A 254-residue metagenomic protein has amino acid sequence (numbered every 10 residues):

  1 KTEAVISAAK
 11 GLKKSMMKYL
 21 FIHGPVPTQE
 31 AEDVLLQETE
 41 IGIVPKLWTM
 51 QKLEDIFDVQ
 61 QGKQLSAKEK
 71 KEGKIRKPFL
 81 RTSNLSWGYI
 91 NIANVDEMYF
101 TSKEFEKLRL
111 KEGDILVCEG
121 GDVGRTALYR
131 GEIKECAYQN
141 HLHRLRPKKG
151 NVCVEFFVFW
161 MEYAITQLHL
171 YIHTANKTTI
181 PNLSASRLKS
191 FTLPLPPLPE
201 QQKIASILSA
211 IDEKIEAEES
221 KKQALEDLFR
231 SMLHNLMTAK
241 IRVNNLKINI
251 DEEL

Functional and structural regions predicted by a protein language model:
K1-E30, S190, P194-L254: Amphipathic alpha-helical coiled-coil/heptad-repeat segments
E30-A31, T82-Y89, G120: Short, small-residue-rich loop/turn micro-motifs
L36-K63, S190, L198, K221: Non-catalytic DNA-recognition/assembly elements of restriction-modification systems
L36-T39, E54-E69, S83-E112, E132 (+1 more regions): Sequence-specific dsDNA recognition surfaces
T39-V44, T101, H143-K149, K189-L195: Short, well-ordered beta-strand elements within core beta-sheets of diverse protein domains
K71-E72, E135-H143, C153, A175-P199: A short glycine-rich beta-alpha junction/loop motif
G73-K74, G113: PDZ domains - specifically the beta-sandwich core and the conserved carboxylate-binding loop
R81-T82, M98-I165, I172, S184: A short beta-sheet element
